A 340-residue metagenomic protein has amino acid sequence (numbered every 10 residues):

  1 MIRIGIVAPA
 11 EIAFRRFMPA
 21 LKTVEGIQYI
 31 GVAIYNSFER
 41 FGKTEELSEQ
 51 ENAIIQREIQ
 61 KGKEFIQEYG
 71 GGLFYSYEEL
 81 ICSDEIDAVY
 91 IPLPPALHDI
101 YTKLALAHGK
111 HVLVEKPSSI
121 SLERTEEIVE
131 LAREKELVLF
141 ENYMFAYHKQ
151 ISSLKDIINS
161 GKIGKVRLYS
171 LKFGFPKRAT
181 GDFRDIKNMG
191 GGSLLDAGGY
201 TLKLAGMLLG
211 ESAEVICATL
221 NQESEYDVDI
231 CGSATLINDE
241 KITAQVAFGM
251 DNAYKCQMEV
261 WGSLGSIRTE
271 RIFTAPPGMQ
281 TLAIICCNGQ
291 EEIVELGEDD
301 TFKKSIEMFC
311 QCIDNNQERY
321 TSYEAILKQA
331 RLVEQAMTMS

Functional and structural regions predicted by a protein language model:
M1-H108, C312: N-terminal glycine-/serine-/threonine-rich beta1-alpha1-beta2 phosphate-ribose binding loop of Rossmann-like
I2, L137, G164-R167: Nucleotide donor/acceptor-binding cores
V7, G26, A88-I91, R124 (+2 more regions): C-terminal helix-rich "cap/oligomerization" subdomain common to oxidoreductases
I12, F145-A218, Q222-S224: Predominantly a Rossmann-like dinucleotide-binding segment in NAD(P)-dependent oxidoreductases
I12, R57, P277, I293-E307: Active-site loop of classical SDR/Rossmann-like NAD(P)-dependent oxidoreductases, centered on the catalytic Tyr-X3-Lys
A88, P94-P95, D99-A146: Beta-strand-loop-alpha-helix segment that lines the small-molecule cofactor/substrate pocket of alpha/beta enzymes
K203-P276, L296, E307-Q317: Contiguous beta-strand/loop segments that form the cofactor/metal-binding neighborhood of enzyme cores
M258, P277-N288: Short polybasic amphipathic segments
